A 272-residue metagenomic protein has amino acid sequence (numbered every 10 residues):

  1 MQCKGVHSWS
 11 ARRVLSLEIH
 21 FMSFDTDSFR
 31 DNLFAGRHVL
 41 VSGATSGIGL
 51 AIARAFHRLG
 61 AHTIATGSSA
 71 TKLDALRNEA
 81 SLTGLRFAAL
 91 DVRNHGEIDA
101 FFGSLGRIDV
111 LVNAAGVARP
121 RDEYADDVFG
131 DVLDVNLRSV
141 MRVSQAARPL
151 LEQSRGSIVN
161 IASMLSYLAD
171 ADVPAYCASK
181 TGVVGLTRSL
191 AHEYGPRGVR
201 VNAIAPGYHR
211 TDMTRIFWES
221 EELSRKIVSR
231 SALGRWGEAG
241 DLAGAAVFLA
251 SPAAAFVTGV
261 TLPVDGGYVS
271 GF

Functional and structural regions predicted by a protein language model:
S23-R30, L168, V247, T258-F272: Short C-terminal tail/terminal secondary-structure segment of NAD(P)H-dependent dehydrogenase/reductase domains
H38, T45-S46: Conserved glycine-rich cofactor-binding loop
P120-L133, I227: Substrate-binding pocket helix/loop in short-chain dehydrogenase/reductase
Y124, A169-C177, S189: Active-site loop-to-helix junction immediately N-terminal to the catalytic Tyr of the SDR YXXXK motif in Rossmann-fold
L133, S144, S179, T187: Active-site helix of classical SDR
P149, H192-P196, A255: Alpha-helical segment proximal to the catalytic Tyr-Lys
S163: Residue(s) in the substrate-gating loop at a strand-loop-helix junction that position the organic substrate next
